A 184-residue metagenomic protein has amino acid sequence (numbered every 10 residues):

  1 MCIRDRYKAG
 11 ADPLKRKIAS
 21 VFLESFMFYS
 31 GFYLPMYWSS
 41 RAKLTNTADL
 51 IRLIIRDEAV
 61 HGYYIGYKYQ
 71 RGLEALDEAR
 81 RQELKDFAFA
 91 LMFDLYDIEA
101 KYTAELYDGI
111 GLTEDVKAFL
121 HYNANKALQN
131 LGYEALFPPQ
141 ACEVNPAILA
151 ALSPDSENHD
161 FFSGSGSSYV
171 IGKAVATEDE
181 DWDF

Functional and structural regions predicted by a protein language model:
R4-F184: Non-heme di-metal
